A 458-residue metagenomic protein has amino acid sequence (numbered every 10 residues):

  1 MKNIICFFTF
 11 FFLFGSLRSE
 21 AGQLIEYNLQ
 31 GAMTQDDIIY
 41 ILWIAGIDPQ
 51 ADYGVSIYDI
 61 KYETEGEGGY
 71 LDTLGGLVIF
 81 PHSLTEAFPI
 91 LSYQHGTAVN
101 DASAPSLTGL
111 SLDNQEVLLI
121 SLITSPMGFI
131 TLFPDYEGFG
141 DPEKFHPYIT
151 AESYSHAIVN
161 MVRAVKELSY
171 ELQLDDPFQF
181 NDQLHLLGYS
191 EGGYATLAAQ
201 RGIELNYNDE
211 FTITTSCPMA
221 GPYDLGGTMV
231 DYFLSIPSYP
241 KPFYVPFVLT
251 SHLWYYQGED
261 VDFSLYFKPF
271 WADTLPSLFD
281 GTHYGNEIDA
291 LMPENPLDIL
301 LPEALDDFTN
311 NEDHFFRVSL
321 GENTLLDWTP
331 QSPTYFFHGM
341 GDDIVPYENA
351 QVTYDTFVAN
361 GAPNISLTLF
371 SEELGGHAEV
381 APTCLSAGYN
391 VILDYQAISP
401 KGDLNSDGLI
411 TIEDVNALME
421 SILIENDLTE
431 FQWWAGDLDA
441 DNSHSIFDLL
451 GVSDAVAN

Functional and structural regions predicted by a protein language model:
S19-E86: Catalytic-loop region of hydrolases
E67-G75, I79-P126: Short, surface-exposed "cap/lid" segments of acyl-processing enzymes
F80-A87, A164-L187, N206-F211: Gly/Ser-rich "nucleophile elbow"/oxyanion-hole loop immediately N-terminal to the catalytic nucleophile in hydrolases
Y148-L172: Alpha/beta-hydrolase active-site loop
M219-D327: Accessory cap/linker subdomain of secreted extracellular hydrolases
Y335-D342: Short beta-strand/loop motif that positions the catalytic acidic residue of the alpha/beta-hydrolase fold
D343-N349: Conserved alpha/beta-hydrolase "acid-adjacent" motif
I398-N458: Cellulosome-associated attachment modules in secreted, modular CAZymes
